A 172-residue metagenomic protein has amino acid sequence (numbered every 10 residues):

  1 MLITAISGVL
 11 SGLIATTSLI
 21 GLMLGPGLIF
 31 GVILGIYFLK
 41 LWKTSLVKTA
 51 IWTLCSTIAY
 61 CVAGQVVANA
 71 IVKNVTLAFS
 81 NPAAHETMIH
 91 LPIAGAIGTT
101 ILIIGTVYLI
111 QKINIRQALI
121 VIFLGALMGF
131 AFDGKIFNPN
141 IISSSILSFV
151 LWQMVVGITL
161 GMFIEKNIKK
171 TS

Functional and structural regions predicted by a protein language model:
M1-S172: Juxtamembrane/disordered regions of integral membrane proteins
